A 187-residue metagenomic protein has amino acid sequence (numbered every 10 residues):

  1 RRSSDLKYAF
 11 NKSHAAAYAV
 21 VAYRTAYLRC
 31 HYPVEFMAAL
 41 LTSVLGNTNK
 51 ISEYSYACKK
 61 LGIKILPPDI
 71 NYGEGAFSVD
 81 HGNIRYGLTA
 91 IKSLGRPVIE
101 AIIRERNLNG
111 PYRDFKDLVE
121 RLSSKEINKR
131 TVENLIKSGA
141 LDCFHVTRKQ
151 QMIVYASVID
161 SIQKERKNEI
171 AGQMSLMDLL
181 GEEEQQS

Functional and structural regions predicted by a protein language model:
R1-S187: Noncatalytic, beta-rich nucleic-acid-contacting surfaces in large DNA/RNA-processing enzymes
